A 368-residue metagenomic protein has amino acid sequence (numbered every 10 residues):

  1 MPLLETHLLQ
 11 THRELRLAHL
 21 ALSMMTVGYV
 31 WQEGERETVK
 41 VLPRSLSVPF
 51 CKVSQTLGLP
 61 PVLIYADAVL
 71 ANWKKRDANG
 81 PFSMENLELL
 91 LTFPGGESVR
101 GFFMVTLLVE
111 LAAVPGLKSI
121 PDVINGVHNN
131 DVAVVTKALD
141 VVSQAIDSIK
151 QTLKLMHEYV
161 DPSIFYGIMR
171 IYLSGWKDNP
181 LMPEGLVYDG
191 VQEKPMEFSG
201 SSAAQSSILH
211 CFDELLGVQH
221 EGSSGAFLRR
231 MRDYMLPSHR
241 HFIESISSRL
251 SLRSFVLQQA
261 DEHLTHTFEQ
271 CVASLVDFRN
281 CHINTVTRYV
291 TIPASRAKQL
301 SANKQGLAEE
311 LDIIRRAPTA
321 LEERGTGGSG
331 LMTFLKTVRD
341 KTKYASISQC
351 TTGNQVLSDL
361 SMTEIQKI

Functional and structural regions predicted by a protein language model:
M1-I368: Surface-exposed peri-terminal alpha-helical interaction modules
